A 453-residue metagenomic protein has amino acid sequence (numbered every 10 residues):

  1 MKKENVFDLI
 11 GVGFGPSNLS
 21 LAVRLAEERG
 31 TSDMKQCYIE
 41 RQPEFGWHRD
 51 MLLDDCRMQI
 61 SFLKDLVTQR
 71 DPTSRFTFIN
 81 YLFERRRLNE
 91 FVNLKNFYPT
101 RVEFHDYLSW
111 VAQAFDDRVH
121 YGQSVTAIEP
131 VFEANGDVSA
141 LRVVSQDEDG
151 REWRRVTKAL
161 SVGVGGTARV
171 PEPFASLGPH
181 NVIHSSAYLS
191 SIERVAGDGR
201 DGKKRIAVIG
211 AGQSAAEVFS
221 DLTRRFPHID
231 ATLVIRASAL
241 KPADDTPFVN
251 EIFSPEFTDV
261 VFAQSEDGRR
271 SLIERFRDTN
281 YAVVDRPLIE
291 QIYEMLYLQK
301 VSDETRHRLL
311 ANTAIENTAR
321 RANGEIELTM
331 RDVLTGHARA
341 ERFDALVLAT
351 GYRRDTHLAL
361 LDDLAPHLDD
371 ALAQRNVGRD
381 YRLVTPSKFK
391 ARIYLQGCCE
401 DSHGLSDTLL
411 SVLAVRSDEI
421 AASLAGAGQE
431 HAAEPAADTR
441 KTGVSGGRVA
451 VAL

Functional and structural regions predicted by a protein language model:
M1-P43, W47-R49, N89-Q213, E217-L453: Flavin (primarily FAD) cofactor-binding/catalytic cores of flavoenzymes
R57-E90, V260-G268: Flavin (FAD/FMN) cofactor-binding and adjacent substrate-gating region of FAD-dependent oxidoreductase domains
